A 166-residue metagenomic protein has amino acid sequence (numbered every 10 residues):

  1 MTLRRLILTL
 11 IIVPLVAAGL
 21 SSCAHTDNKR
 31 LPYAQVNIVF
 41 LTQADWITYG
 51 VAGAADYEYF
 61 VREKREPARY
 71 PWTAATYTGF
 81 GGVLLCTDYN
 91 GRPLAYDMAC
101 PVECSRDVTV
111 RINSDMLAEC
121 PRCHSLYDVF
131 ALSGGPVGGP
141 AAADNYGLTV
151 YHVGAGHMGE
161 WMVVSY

Functional and structural regions predicted by a protein language model:
M1-I11: Bacterial N-terminal signal peptides that target proteins for export
R5-I7, C23-D27: Secretory/periplasmic and organellar redox-cofactor proteins
A17, L94, S114-L117: Processing junctions and N-termini across compartments
A18-S22: C-terminal motif of bacterial Sec signal peptides marking the signal peptidase cleavage site
T26-I112, D128-A131, T149-Y166: N-terminal pre-ligand scaffold of iron-sulfur
M116-S125: Cysteine-rich micro-motifs
Y127-G139: Short metal-binding segments enriched for Cys and/or His
D144-G147: Conserved SAM/SAH cofactor-binding pocket of Class I
